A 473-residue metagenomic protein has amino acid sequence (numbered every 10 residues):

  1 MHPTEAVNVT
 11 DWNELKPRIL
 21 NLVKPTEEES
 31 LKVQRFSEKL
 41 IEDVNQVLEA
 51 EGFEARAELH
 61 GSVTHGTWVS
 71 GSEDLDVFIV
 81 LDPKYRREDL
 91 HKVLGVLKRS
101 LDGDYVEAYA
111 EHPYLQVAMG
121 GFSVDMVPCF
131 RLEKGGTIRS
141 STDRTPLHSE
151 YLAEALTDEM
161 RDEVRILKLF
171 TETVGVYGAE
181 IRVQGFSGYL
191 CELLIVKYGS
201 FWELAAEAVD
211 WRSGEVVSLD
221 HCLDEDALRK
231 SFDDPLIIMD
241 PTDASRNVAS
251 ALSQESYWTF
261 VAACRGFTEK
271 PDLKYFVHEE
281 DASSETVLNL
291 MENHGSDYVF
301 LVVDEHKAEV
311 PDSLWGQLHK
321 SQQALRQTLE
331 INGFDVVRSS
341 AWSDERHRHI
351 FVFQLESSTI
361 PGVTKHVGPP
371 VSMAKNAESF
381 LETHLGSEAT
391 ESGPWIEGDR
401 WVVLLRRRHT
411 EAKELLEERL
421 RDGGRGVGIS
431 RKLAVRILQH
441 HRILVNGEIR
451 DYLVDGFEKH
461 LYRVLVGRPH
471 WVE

Functional and structural regions predicted by a protein language model:
M1-S70, R87-E88, L115, C129-L132 (+1 more regions): N-terminal regions immediately upstream of nucleotidyltransferase
N21-E29, I79-D82, D304-P311: Glycine- and acidic
E29-F36, L40, R86-V93, S313-S321 (+1 more regions): Short amphipathic alpha-helical segments
V44, V93-T137, L329, D335-F353: Conserved catalytic core of two-metal-ion nucleotidyltransferases
H60-R99, D125-G135, H349-G362: Catalytic metal-binding acidic patch
E111, A118-G175, A179, G199: Internal, well-ordered alpha/beta segment that forms a basic, Gly-enriched binding/recognition surface
E159, V164-W342, S358-V363: Conserved nucleotidyltransferase catalytic core and NTase-mimicking acidic/glycine-rich helix/loop elements in nucleic
W342-E473: Extended, charged low-complexity segments that frequently continue into or abut oligomerization scaffolds
